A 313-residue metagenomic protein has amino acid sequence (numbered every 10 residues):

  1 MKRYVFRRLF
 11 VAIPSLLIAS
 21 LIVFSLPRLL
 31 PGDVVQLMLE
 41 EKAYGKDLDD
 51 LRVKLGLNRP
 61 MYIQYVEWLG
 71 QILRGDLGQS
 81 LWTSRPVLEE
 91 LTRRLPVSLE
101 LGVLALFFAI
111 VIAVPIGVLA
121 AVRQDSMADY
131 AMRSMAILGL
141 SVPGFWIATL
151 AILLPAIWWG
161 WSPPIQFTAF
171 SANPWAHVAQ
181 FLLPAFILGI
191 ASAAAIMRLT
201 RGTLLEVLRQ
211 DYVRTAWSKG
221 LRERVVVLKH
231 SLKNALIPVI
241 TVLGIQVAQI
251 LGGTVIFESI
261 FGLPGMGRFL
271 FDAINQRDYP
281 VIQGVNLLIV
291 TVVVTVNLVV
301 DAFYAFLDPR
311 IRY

Functional and structural regions predicted by a protein language model:
K2-Y4, I13-L16, L91-A128, G144 (+2 more regions): Alpha-helical transmembrane segments of integral membrane proteins, especially multi-pass inner/plasma-membrane
S15-V66, W159-Q180: Hydrophobic alpha-helical transmembrane segments of membrane transport/permease proteins and related membrane-embedded
A19, Q36-M38, I63, G78-L81 (+5 more regions): Short, hydrophobic secondary-structure boundary micro-motifs
I22-L29, R59, E67-G70, S134-I165 (+1 more regions): Membrane-water interface segments at the C-terminal ends of transmembrane alpha-helices in multi-pass inner-membrane
L26-L30, M38, K42-A43, L73 (+10 more regions): Hydrophobic aliphatic residues
N58-V114: An internal, D/E-rich "acidic patch" concept
V87, A128-M132: Juxtamembrane loop-to-helix connectors within ABC transporter transmembrane domains
